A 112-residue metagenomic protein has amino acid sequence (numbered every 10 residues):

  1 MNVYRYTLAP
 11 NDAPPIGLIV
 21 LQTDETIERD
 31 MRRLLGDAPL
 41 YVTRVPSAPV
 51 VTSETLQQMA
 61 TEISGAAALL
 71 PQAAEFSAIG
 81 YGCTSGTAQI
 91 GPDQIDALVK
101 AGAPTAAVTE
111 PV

Functional and structural regions predicted by a protein language model:
M1-G65: N-terminal glycine-rich anion-binding loop in soluble enzyme alpha/beta folds
T61-P111: Glycine/small-residue-rich loop that forms an oxyanion/phosphate-binding "nest" at active or ligand-binding sites
